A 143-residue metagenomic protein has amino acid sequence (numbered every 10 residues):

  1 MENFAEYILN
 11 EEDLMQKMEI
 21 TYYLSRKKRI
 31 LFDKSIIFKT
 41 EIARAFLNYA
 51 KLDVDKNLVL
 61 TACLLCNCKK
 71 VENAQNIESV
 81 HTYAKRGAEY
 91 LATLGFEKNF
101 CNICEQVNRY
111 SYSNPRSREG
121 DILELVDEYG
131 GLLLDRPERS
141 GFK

Functional and structural regions predicted by a protein language model:
M1-A84: Acidic/His-rich, divalent-metal-binding segments that scaffold phosphate/diphosphate chemistry
V59, C63, L91-F142: Histidine/acidic-rich helix-loop-helix segments that form or flank divalent-metal centers in metalloenzyme catalytic
G87: Alpha-helical segment that forms one wall of the substrate-binding/catalytic cleft in peptidoglycan-active domains
